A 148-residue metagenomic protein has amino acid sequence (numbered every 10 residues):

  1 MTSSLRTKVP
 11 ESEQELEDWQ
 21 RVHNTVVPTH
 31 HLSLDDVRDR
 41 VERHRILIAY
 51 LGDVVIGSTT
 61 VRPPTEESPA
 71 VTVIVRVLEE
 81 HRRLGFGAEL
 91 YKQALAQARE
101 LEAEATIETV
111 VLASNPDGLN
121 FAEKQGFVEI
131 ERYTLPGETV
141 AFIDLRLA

Functional and structural regions predicted by a protein language model:
M1-L34, I143: Short amphipathic alpha-helix that is part of the acyltransferase structural core
T2-S3, R132-A148: C-terminal "cap" of GNAT-fold acetyltransferases
V37-E42: Short loop/turn motifs at secondary-structure junctions and domain boundaries
R43, E67-P69, N115, P136-A141: Short acidic/glycine-enriched loop/turn segments that link adjacent beta-strands
I48, V54-P63, A70-T72, R76: Conserved beta-strand in the GNAT
I74-R83, V111-L112: A short, internal acetyl-CoA/4′-phosphopantetheine-binding micro-motif in the GNAT/acyltransferase core
A88-K92, E102-A103, L112-R132, E138-T139: Conserved active-site alpha-helix within GNAT-family acetyltransferase domains
